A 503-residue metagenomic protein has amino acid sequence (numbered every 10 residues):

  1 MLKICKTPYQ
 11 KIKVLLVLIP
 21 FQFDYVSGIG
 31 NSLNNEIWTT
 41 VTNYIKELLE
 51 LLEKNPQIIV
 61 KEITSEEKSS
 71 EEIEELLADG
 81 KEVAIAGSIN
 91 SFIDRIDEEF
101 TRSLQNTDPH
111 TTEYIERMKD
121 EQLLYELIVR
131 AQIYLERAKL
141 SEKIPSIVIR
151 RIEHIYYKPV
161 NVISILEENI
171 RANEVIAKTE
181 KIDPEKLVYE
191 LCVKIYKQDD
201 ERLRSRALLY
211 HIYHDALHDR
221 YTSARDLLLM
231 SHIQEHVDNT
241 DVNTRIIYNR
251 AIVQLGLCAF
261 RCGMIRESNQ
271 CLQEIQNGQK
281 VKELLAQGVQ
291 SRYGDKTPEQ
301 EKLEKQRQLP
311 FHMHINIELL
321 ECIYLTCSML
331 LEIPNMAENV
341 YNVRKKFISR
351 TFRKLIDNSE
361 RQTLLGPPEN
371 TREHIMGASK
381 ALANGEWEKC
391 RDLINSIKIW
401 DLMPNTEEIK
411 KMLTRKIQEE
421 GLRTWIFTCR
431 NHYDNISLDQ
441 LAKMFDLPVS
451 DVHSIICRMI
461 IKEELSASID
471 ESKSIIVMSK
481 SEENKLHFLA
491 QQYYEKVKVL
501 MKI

Functional and structural regions predicted by a protein language model:
M1-I503: Extended alpha-helical scaffold regions
